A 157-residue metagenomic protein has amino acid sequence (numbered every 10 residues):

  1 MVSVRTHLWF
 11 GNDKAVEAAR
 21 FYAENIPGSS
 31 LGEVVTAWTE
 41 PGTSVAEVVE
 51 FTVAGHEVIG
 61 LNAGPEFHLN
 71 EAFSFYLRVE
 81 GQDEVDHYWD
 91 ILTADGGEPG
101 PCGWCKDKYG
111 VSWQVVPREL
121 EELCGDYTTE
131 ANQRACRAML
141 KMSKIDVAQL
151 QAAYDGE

Functional and structural regions predicted by a protein language model:
V4-H7, V35, E119-E122, D126-N132 (+1 more regions): Conserved "turn/edge" positions that cap or connect secondary-structure elements within repeat/scaffolded domains
T6, Y22, F51, L92 (+2 more regions): Terminal peptide-recognition signature
H7-G55: Core segments of cupin and vicinal oxygen chelate
A15, V85, N132: Aromatic/hydrophobic pocket-lining residues that form the small-molecule binding cavity in soluble enzyme cores
A19, E33, V48, T52-A54 (+2 more regions): Serine endopeptidase catalytic core focused on the charge-relay Asp
E24-N25, H68-L69, F75-S112, V116-E119 (+2 more regions): Vicinal oxygen chelate
H56-E57, V111: Well-ordered beta-strand scaffold positions
Y127-E157: C-terminal cap/linker of serine protease catalytic domains
